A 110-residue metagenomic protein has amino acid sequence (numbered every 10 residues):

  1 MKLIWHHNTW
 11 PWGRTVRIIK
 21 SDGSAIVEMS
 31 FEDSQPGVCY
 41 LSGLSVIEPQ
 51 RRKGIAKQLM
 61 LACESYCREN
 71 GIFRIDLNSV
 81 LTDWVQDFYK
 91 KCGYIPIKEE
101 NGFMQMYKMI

Functional and structural regions predicted by a protein language model:
M1-V38, S42, E99: Acetyl-CoA-dependent GNAT
G37-E48, M104: Conserved acetyl-CoA binding element of GNAT-fold acetyltransferases
V46, R52-S65, K91: Conserved acetyl-CoA-binding loop-helix of GNAT-fold acetyltransferases
M60, C67-V80: Conserved GNAT acetyl-CoA-binding A-motif
D76-Q86, G102-F103: Conserved beta-strand-loop-alpha-helix junction that forms the acyl-donor binding cleft
K90-E99: Conserved acetyl-CoA-binding loop of GNAT-fold acetyltransferases
K108-M109: A general lysine-centric signal
